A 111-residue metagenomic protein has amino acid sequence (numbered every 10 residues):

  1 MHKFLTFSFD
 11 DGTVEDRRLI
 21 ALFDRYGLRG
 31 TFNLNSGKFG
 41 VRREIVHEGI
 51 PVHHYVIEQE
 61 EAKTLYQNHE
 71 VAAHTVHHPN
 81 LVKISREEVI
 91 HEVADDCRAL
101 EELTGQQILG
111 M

Functional and structural regions predicted by a protein language model:
M1-F7, V14, R25, V41 (+1 more regions): N-terminal pre-catalytic segment of deacetylase/amide-hydrolase enzymes
T6-F9, A72: Generic enzyme active-site microenvironment
D10-D11, G105: Alpha-helical hinge/cap motifs
G12-T13, G37: Short, glycine/serine-rich, charged loops/turns that create anion-binding and catalytic segments at active sites
T13-V14, H77: Short, glycine/acidic-enriched loop or turn micro-motifs at the edges of active sites
D16-R17, N80: Generic hydrophobic alpha-helical membrane-span motif
R18-L22: A short acidic, amphipathic alpha-helical/loop segment
Y26-M111: Metal-dependent polysaccharide deacetylase catalytic core of the NodB/CE4 family, i.e., the active-site-bearing domain
